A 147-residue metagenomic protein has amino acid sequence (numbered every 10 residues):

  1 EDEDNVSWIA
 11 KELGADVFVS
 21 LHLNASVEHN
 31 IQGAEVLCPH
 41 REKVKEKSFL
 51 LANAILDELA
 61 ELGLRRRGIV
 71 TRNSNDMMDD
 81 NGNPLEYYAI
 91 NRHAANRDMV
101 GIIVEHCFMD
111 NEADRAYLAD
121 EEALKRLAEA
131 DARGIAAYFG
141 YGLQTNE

Functional and structural regions predicted by a protein language model:
E1-E147: Active-site-proximal helix/loop segments of hydrolytic enzymes
